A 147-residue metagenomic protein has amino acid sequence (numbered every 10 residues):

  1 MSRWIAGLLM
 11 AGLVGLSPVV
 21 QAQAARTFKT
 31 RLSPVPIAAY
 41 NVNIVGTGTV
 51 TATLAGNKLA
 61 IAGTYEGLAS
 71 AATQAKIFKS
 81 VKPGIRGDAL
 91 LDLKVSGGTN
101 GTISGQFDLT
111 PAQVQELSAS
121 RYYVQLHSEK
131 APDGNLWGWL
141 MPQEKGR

Functional and structural regions predicted by a protein language model:
M1-W4: Positively charged n-region of N-terminal signal peptides that target proteins for export
A6-S17: Bacterial N-terminal signal peptides
G12, V20-A75, K79-R147: Metal-centered catalytic cores of metalloenzymes
